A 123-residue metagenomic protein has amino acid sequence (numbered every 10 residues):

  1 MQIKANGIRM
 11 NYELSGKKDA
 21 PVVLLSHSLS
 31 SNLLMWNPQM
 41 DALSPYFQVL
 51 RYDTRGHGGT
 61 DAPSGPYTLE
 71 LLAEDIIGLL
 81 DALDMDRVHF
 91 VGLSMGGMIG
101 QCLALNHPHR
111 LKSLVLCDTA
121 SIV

Functional and structural regions predicted by a protein language model:
M1-A5: Short acidic-hydrophobic surface loop/beta-edge motif
N6-G65: Conserved HGGG/HGGXW glycine-rich cap/lid loop of the alpha/beta-hydrolase fold
Y67-E70, N106: Short, hinge-like loop/turn segments at secondary-structure boundaries
E70-V88: Conserved acidic catalytic loop of the alpha/beta-hydrolase fold
D86-V123: Conserved hydrolase catalytic core segment
